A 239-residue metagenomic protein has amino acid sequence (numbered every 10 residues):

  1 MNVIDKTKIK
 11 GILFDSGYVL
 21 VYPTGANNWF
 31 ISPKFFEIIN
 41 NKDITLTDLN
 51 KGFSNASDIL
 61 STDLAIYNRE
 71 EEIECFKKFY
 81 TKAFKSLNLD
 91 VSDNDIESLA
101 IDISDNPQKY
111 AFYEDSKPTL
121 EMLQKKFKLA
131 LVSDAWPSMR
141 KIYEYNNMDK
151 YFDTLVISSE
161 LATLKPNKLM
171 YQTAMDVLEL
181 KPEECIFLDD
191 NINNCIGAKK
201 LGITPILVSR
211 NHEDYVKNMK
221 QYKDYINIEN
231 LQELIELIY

Functional and structural regions predicted by a protein language model:
M1-I12, T47, V91-S92, E121 (+1 more regions): Asp-based, Mg2+/Mn2+-dependent phosphohydrolase catalytic module
D5-E114: N-terminal helical cap/lid subdomain that shapes the substrate entry/recognition surface in HAD-like hydrolases
Y22-G25, F127, R210: Short, compositionally biased strand/turn segments that nucleate or flank brief secondary-structure elements
I38-I39, S86-L87, K126, Y145 (+1 more regions): Alpha-helical structural context
E70-F76, E121-K125, R210-E213: Short alpha-helical linear motifs
E71-K78, D134, K165, L169: A generic alpha-helix signature
D95-E144, S158: Substrate-recognition element of Asp-dependent hydrolases with the DxDx(T/V) motif
